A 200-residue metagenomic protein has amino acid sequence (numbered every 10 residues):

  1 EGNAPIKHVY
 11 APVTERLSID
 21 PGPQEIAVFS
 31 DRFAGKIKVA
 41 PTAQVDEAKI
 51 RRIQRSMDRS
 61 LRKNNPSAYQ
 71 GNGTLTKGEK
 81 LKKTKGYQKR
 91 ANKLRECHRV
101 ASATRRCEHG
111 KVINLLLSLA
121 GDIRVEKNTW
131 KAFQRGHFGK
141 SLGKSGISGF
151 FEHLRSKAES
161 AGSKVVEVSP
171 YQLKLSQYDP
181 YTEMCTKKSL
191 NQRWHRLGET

Functional and structural regions predicted by a protein language model:
E1-T200: Positively charged, helix-rich recognition surfaces that bind polyanionic ligands
